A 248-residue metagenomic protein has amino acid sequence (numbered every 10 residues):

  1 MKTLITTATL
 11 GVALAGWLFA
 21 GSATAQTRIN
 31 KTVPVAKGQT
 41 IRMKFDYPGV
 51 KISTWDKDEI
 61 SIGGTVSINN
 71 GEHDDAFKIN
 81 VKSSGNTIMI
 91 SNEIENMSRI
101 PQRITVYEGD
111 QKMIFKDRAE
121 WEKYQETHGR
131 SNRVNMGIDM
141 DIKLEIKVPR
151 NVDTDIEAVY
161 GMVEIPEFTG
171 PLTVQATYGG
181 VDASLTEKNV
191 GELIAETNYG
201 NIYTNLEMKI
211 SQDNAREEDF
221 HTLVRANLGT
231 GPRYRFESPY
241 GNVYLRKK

Functional and structural regions predicted by a protein language model:
M1-I29: Bacterial Sec-dependent N-terminal signal peptides
K2-T3, R42, D155-A158: Short acidic/polar alpha-helix capping motifs at helix-coil junctions
Q26-S84, D153, I165, A183-L185 (+2 more regions): Short linear S-[DN]-x-LW-Φ motif typified by the pepsin-like aspartic protease active-site region
R28, S61-G63, G71, E167 (+2 more regions): Short, surface-exposed interaction patches in beta-rich subdomains that mediate adhesion/assembly near membranes
K31-A36, I79-P171, H221-S238, N242-K248: Right-handed parallel beta-helix
Q39, L172, L193: Residue-level detector of short, conserved catalytic/binding motifs and their immediate flanks
D46, W55-D58, T65-S67, S84-N86 (+7 more regions): Solvent-exposed coil/turn segments that connect beta secondary-structure elements in extracytoplasmic/periplasmic
S67-I104, D182-N198: Internal hydrophobic scaffold segments of catalytic domains
